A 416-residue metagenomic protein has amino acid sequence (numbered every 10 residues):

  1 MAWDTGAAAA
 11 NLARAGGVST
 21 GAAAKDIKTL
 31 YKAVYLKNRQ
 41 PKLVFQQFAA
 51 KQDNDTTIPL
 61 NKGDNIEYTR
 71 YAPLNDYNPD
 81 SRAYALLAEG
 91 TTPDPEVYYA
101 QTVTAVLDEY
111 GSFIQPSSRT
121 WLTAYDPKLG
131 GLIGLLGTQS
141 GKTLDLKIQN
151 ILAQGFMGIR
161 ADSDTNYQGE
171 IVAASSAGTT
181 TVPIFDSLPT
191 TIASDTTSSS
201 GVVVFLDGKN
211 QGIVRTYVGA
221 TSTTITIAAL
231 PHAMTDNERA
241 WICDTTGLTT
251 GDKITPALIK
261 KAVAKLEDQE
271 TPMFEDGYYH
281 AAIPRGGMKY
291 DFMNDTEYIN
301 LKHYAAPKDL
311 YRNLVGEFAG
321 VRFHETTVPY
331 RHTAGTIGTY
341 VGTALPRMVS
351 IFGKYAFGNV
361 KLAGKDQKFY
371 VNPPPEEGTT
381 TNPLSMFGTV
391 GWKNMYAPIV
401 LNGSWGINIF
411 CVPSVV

Functional and structural regions predicted by a protein language model:
A2-A49, T235, R239-D268, E275-H280 (+1 more regions): Sequence/fold signature of self-assembling virion shell proteins
F45-Y110: Assembly/oligomerization interface modules of large self-assembling protein complexes
T57, T191-S194, E267-F274: Surface-exposed acidic, glycine-flexible loop patches that form ligand/cofactor-binding and adhesion interfaces
L60-K62, I171-T181, Y217-T224, T327-T333 (+1 more regions): Short, ordered beta-strand-loop transition motifs
N65, S199-V202, Y278: Exposed beta-strand and adjacent loop surfaces of beta-rich binding modules that mediate intermolecular recognition
Y68, Y99-S163, D244-G247, D252-A257 (+4 more regions): Long, contiguous amphipathic alpha-helices that act as assembly "spine/axial" helices in icosahedral shell and virion
T69-Y71, D108, S117, P183-D186 (+10 more regions): A structural detector for beta-sheet-dominated domains
K147-R239, C243-A257: Autoprocessing Asn-cyclization modules and mimics
